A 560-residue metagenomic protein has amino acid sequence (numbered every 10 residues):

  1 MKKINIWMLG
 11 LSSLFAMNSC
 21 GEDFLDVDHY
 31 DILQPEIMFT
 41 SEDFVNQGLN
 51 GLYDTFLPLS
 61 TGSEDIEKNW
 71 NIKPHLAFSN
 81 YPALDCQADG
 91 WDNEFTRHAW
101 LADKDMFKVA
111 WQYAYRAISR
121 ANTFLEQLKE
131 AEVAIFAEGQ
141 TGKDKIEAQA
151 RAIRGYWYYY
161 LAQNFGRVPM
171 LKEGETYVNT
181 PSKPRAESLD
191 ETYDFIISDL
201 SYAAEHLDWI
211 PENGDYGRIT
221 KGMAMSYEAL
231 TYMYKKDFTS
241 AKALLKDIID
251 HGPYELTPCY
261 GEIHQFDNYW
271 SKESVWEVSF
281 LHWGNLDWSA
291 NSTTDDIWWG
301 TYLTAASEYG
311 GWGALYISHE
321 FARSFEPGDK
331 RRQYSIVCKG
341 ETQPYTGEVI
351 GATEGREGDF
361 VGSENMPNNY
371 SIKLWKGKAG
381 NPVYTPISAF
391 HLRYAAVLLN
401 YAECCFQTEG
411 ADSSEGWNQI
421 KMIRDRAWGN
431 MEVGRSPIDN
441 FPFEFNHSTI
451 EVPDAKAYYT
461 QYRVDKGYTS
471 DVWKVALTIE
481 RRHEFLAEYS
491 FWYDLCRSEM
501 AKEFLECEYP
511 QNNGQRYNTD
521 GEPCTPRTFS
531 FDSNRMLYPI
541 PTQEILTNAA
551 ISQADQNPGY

Functional and structural regions predicted by a protein language model:
M1-H29: Bacterial Sec-dependent N-terminal signal peptides
S19-F24, D65, W70-K73, C86 (+6 more regions): Long, intrinsically disordered, low-complexity segments
G21-W91, V168, Y193, S201-Y202 (+3 more regions): An aromatic- and glycine-enriched ligand-binding surface/loop that stacks and positions planar moieties
N46, N50, D54-G62, D85-F165 (+6 more regions): Conserved, well-structured interaction surfaces
T342-D425: C-terminal substrate/ligand-recognition segments
